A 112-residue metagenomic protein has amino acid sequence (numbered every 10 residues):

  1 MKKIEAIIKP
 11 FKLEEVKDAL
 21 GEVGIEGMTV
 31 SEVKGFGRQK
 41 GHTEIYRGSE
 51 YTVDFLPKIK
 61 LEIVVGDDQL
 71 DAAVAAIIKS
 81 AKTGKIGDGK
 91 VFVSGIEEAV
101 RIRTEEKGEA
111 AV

Functional and structural regions predicted by a protein language model:
M1-V112: Positively charged, small/polar-rich N-terminal and surface patches that mediate targeting and assembly and bind
